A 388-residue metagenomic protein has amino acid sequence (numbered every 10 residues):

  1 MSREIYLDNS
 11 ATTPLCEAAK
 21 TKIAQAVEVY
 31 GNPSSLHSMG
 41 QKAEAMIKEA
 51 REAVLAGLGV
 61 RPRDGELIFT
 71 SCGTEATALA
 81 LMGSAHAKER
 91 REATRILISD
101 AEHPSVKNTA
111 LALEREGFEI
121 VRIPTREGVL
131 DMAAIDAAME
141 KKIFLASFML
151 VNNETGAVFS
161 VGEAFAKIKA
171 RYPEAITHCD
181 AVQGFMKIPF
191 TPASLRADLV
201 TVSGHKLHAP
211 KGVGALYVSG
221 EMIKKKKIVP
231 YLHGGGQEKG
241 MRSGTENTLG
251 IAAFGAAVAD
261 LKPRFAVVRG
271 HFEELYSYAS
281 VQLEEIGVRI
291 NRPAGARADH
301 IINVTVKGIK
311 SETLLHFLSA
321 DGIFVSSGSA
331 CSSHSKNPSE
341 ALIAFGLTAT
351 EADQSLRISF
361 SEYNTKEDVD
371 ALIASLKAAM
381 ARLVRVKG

Functional and structural regions predicted by a protein language model:
M1-G388: Pyridoxal 5′-phosphate
